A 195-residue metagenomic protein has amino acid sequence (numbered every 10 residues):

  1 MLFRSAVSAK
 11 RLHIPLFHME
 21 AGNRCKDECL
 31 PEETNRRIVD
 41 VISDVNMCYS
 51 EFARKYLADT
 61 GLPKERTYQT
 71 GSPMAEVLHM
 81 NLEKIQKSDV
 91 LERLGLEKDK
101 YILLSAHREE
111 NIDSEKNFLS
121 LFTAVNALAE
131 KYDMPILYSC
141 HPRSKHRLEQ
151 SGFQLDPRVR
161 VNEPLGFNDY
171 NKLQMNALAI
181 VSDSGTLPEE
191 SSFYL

Functional and structural regions predicted by a protein language model:
K10, D40, S192: Short alpha-helix at the nucleotide-sugar/activated-sugar donor binding site of glycosyltransferases and closely
R11-E32: Short, acidic/small-residue loops that bind anionic groups at enzyme active sites
M19, N46, Y170-L195: A donor-sugar binding/catalytic signature common to diverse glycosyltransferases and related nucleotide-sugar
C25-D44, Q174: A conserved, positively charged/aromatic
I42-N117: A nucleotide-sugar donor-handling region in carbohydrate enzymes
I85-N176: Donor-nucleotide binding loops and adjacent catalytic segments primarily of GT-B fold Leloir glycosyltransferases
